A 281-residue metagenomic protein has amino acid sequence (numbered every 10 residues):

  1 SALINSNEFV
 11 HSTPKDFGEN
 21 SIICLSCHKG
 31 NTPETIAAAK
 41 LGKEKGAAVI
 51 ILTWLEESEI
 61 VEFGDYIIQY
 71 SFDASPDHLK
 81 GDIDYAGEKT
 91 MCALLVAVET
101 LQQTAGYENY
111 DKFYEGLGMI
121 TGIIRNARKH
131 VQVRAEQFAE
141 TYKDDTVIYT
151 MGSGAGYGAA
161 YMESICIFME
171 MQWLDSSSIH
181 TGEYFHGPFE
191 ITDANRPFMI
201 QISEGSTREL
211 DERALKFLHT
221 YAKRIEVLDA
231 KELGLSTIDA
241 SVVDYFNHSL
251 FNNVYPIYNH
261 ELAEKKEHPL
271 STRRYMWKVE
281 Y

Functional and structural regions predicted by a protein language model:
S1-G106, Q201-V227: Glycine-rich phosphate-binding loops that contact phosphosugars or nucleotide phosphates
A2-E8, H130-V133, I179-E183: Short gly/ser/thr-rich secondary-structure transition/capping motifs
F9-T13, R134-Q137, Y184-P188: Short acidic active-site motifs
T53-G116, S236-Y281: Short alpha-helices
G81-D82, K89, L94-I179, T272-Y281: Active-site phosphate/pyrophosphate-binding segments
K112-I120, K223-A230, H248: Aromatic-enriched
S153, G158-I225: Internal helical hairpin/lid segments
